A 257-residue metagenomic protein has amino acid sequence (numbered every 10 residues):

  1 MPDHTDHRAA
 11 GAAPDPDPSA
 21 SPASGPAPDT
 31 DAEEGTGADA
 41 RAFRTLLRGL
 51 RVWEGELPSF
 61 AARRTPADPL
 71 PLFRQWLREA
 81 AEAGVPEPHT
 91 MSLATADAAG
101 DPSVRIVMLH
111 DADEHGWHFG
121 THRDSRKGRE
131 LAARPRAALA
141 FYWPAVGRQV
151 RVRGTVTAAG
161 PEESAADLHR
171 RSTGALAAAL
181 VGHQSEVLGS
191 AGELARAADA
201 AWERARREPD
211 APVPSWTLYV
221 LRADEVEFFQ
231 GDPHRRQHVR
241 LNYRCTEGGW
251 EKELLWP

Functional and structural regions predicted by a protein language model:
M1-P257: Binding-site signature for planar aromatic cofactors or substrates
